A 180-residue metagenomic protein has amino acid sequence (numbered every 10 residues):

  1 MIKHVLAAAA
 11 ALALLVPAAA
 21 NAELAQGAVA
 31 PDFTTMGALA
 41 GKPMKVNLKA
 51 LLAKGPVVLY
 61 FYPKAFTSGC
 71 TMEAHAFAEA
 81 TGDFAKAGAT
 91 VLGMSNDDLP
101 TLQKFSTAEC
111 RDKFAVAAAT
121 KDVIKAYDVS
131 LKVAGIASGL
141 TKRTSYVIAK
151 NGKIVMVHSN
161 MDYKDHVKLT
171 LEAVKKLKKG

Functional and structural regions predicted by a protein language model:
H4-L6, A11-G37: N-proximal helix/coil linker or "cap" segments that precede and/or mark the start of modular domains
L24, A38, A118, I148-A149: Short, acidic, Ser/Thr-enriched surface-loop or helix-capping motifs
P31, P56, K142-T144: Short loop/turn microsegments at loop-to-beta-strand junctions
T34-P56: A short beta-strand-turn-helix
L48-T71: Short active-site neighborhood of thiol/selenol oxidoreductases, capturing the structured segment around
T71-D112, V123-K125: Structural microenvironment flanking redox-active thiols in thiol-disulfide oxidoreductases
S106-K142: Short, internal strand/loop/helix patches that form the active-site neighborhood or redox-interaction surface
L140-G180: Thiol-/selenol-based redox modules, centered on thioredoxin-like and closely related oxidoreductase domains
